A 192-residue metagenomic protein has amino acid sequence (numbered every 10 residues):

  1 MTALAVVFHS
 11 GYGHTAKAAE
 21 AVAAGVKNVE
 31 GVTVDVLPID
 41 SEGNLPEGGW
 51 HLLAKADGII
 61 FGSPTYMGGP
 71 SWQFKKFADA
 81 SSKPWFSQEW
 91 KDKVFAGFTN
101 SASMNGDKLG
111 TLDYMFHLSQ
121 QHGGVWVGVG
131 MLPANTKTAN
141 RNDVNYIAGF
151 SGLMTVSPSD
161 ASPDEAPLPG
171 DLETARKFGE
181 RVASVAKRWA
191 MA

Functional and structural regions predicted by a protein language model:
M1-W90, D160-A192: N-terminal beta1-alpha1-beta2 submodule of the flavodoxin-like/Rossmannoid cofactor-binding fold
F8, D57, S63, S101 (+2 more regions): Short, flexible coil/turn micro-motifs enriched in small/turn-prone residues
Y12-H14, S63, G69-P70, D107 (+3 more regions): Gly/Ser/Thr-rich helix-start
V94-N145: Short, glycine-/small-residue-rich phosphate/pyrophosphate-handling segment
F95-D107, W126-V127, T155-P169, W189-A192: Short flexible/disordered coil segments
D113, G149, P169: Glycine-rich phosphate-binding loop at the start of an alpha helix
R141-P158: Short glycine/proline-rich, acidic loop/turn segments that cap or connect secondary-structure elements
